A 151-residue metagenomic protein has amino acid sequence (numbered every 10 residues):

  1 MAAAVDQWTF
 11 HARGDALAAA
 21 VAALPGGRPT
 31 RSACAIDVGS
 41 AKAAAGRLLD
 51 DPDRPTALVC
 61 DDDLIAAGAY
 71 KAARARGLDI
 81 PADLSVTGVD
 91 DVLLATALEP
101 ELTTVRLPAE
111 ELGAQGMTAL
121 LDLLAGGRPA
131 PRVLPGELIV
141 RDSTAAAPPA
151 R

Functional and structural regions predicted by a protein language model:
M1-R151: Bacterial carbohydrate/catabolite-sensing allosteric modules
